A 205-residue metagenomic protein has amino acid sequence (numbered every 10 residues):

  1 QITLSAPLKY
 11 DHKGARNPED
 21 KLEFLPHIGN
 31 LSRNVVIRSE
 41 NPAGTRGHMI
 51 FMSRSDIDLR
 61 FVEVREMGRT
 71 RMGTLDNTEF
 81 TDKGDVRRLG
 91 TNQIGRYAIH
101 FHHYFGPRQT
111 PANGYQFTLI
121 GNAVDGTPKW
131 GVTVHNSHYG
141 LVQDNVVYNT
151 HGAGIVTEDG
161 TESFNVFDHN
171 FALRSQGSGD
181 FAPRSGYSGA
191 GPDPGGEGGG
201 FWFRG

Functional and structural regions predicted by a protein language model:
Q1-Y139, Q143-G205: Beta-strand/loop edge motif enriched in small/polar residues
